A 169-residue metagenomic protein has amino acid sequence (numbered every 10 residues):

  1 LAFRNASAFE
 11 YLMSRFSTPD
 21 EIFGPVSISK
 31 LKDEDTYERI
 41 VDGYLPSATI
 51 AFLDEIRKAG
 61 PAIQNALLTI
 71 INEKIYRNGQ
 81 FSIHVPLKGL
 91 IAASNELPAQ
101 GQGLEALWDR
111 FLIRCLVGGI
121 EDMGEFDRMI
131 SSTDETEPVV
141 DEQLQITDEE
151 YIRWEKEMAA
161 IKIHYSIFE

Functional and structural regions predicted by a protein language model:
L1, I22, L67, F111: Residue-level signature of catalytic and energy-coupling elements of molecular machines, predominantly ATP/GTP-dependent
L1-R15: Walker A/P-loop
E10-L12, E21, A92: Conserved beta-strand scaffold in the Rossmann-like NAD(H)/NADP(H)-binding core of dehydrogenases/reductases
Y11-S14, D42-G43, F81-S82, E105: Replace "in large, NTP-powered and nucleic-acid-processing enzymes" with "in large, NTP-powered factors and other
R15-A48: Short glycine-rich substrate-engagement loop in P-loop NTPases that contacts/grips substrate
S29-E34, I50-I63, T69-D148, W154-I161: Canonical AAA+ ATPase core
I40-D42, P61-Q64: ATPase nucleotide-binding head domains, primarily ABC-like/P-loop NTPase cores
